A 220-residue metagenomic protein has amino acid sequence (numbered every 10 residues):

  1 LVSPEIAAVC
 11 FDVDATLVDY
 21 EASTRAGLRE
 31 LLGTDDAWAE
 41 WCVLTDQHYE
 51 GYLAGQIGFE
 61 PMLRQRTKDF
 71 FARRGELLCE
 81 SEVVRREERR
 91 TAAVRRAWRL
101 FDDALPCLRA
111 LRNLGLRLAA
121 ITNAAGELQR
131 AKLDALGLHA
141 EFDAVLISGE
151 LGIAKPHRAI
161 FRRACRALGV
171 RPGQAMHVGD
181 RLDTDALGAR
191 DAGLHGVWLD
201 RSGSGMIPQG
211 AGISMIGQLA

Functional and structural regions predicted by a protein language model:
L1-V9, A22, D36, S81 (+3 more regions): Asp-based, Mg2+/Mn2+-dependent phosphohydrolase catalytic module
S3-D102: N-terminal helical cap/lid subdomain that shapes the substrate entry/recognition surface in HAD-like hydrolases
